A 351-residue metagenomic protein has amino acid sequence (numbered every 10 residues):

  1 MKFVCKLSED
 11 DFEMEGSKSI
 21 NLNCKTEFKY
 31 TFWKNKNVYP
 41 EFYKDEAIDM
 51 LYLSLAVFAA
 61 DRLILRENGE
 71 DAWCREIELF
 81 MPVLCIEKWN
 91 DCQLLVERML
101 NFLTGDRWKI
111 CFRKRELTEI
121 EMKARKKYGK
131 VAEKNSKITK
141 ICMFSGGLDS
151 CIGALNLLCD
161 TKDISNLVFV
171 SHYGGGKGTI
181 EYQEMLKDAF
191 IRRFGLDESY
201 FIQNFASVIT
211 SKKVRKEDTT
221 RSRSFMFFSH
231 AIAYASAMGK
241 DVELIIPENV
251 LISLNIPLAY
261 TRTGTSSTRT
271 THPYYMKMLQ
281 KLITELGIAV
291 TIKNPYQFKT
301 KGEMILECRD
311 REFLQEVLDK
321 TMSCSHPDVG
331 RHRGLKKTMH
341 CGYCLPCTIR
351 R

Functional and structural regions predicted by a protein language model:
M1-C142, L155-N166, V170-V208: RNA-binding accessory domains that recognize and position tRNA/RNA substrates
K2-F12, T31-Y39, K240, N249 (+5 more regions): ATP/NTP-dependent adenylation/nucleotidyl-transfer catalytic domains that generate, transfer, or process NMP-activated
Q93-E97, S229-H230, R331: Short alpha-helical segments and helix-capping/turn motifs at coil-helix boundaries
L117-E121, T300-E303, P327: Beta-rich nucleic-acid/ligand-interaction surfaces
M143-G147: Catalytic nucleophile serine of serine hydrolases, specifically the conserved "nucleophile elbow" pentapeptide
D149-G153: Hydrophobic positions on the alpha1 helix immediately C-terminal to the Walker A/P-loop
L155-N156, M226-A233, M322, P346: Contiguous, well-ordered alpha-helical segments that form the cores/surfaces of helical PPI scaffolds
H172-E316: ATP-dependent adenylate-handling ligase core
